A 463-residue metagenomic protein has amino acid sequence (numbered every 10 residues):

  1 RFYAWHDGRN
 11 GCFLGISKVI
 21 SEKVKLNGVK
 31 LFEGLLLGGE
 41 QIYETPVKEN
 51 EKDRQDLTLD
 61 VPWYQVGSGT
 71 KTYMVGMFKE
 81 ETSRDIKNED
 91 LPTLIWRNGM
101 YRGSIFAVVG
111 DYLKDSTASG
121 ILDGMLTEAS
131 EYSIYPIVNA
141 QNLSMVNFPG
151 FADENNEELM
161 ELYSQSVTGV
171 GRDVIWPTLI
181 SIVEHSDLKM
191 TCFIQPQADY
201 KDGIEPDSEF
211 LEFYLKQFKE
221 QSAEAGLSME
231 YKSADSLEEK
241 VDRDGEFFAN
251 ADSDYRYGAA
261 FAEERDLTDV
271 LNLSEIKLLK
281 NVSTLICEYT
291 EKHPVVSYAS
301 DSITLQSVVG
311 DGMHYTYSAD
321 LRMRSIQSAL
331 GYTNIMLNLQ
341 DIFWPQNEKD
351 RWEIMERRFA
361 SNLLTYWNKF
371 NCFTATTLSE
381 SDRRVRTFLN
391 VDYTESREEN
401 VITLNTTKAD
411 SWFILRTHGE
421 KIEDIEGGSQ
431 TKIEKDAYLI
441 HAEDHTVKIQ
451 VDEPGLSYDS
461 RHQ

Functional and structural regions predicted by a protein language model:
F2-N27, P149-A152, I180, E184-S274 (+3 more regions): Metal-dependent polysaccharide deacetylase catalytic core of the NodB/CE4 family, i.e., the active-site-bearing domain
G8-N10, G39-E40, D56-A140, Y332: A glycine-centered loop/beta-turn motif at secondary-structure junctions
G110-D111, Y132-S133, N139-Q141, M145-P149 (+3 more regions): Catalytic grooves of carbohydrate-active enzymes
D111-Q217: Active-site beta->alpha N-cap acidic-glycine motif
S119, Y231-D252, D301-Q327: Alpha-helical scaffold elements lining the catalytic groove of polysaccharide deacetylases
K277-H314: His/Asp/Glu-enriched short active-site or ligand-binding loop at hydrolase and phosphoryl-transfer sites
A375-G419: Surface beta-strand/loop "capping" patches
K435-Q463: C-terminal beta-strand-rich structural cap/linker in extracellular carbohydrate-active enzymes
